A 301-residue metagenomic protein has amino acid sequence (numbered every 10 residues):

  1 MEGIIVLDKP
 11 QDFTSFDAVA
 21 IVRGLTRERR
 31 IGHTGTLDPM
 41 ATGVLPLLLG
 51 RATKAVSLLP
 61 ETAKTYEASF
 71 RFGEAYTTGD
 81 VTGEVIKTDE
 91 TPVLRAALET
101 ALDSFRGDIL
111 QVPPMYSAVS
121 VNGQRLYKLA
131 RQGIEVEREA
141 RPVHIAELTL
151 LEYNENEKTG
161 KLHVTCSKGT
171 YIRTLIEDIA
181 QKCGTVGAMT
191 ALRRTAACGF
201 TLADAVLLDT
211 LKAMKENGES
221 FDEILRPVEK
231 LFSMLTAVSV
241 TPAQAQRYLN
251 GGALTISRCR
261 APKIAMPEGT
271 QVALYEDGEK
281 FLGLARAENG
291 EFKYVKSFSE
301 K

Functional and structural regions predicted by a protein language model:
M1-D12, F16-H33, L37, A41-T42 (+4 more regions): Accessory RNA 3′-end/elbow-binding domains used by RNA modification enzymes
M1-S167, T174-V206: Catalytic cores of RNA-modifying enzymes
V136, G169, G290-K293: A short local loop/turn or secondary-structure capping micro-motif enriched for an aromatic residue
K168-G169, Y248: Glycine-rich beta-strand-to-loop/alpha-helix junction loops that act as flexible
